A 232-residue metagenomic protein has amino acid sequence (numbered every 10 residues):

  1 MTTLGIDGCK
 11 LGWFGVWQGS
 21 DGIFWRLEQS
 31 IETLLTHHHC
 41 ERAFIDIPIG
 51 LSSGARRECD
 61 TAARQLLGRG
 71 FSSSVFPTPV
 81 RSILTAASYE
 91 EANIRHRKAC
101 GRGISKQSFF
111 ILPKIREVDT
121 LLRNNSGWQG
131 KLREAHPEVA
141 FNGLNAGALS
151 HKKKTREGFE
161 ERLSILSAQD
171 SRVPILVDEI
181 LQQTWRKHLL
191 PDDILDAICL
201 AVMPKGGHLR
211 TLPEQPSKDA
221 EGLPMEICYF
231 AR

Functional and structural regions predicted by a protein language model:
M1-L4, G8-R232: Phosphate- and other anionic-substrate recognition elements at nucleic-acid/protein interfaces
